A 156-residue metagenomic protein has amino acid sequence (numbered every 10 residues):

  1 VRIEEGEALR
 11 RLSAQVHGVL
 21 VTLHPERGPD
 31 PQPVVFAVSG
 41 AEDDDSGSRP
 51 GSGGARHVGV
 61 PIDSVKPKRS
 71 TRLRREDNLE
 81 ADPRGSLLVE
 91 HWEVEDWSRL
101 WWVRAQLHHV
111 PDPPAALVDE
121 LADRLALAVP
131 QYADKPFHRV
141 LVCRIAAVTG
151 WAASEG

Functional and structural regions predicted by a protein language model:
V1-V19: Short, basic/aromatic recognition patches
R2-I3, S70, S86, H91-G156: Charged, gly/pro-rich active-site loop segments
A8-L9, L73-E76: Short amphipathic alpha-helical segments and helix-helix/interface helices
R10, E26, P50, E95-R99 (+1 more regions): Generic marker of residues within folded, mature protein domains
R11, V19, V35-V38, G59 (+2 more regions): Broad hydrophobic/π-residue packing in well-ordered secondary structure
Q15-T71, L87-E90, W101: Short beta-strand segments
